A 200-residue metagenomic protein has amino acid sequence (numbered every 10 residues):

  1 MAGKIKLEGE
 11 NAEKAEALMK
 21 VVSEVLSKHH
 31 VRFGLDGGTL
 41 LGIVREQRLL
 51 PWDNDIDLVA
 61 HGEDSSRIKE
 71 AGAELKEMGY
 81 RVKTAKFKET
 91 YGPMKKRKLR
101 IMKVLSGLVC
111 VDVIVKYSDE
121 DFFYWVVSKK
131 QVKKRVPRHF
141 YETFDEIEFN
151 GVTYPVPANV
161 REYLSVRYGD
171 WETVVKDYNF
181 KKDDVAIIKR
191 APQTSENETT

Functional and structural regions predicted by a protein language model:
M1-D36: Helical scaffold of the NTase/Pol beta-like nucleotidyltransferase catalytic core
A2, E16, L105-T200: Catalytic cores of NTP-dependent nucleotidyl/adenyl transfer enzymes across multiple folds
N11-L18, V59-P93: Metal-dependent nucleotidyltransferase catalytic core
S23, K69-K76, R161, S165: Non-transmembrane alpha-helical segments in soluble domains of secreted/periplasmic/extracellular proteins
S23-I56, H61: Active-site nucleotide-donor binding segment shared across nucleotidyl transfer reactions
V31, A73, E77-R81, G169-T173: Short aromatic/hydrophobic-glycine micro-motifs
E46-L49, K95-K96, V185-A186: Short secondary-structure transition/capping segments
A73-V127: Acidic, glycine-rich loop-and-strand cores that form catalytic or ligand-binding grooves in diverse globular domains
